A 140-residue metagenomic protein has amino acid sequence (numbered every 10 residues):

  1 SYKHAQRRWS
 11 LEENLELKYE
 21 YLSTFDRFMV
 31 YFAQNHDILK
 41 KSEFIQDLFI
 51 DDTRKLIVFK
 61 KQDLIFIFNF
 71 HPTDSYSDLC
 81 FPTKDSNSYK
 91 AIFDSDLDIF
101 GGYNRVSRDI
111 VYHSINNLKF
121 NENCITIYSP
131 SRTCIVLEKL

Functional and structural regions predicted by a protein language model:
S1-L140: Carbohydrate-interacting/catalytic domains
